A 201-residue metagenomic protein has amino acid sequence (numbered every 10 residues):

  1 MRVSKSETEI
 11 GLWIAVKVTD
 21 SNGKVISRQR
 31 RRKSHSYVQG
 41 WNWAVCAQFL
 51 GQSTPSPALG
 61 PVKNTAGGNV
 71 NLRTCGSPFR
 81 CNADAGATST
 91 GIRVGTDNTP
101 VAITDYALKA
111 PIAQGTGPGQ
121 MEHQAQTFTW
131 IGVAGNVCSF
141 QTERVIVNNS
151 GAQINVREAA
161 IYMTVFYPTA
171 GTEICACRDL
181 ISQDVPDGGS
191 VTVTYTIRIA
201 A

Functional and structural regions predicted by a protein language model:
M1-R157, M163-A201: Small cysteine-rich, disulfide-bonded extracellular modules of the LU/uPAR three-finger superfamily and closely related
